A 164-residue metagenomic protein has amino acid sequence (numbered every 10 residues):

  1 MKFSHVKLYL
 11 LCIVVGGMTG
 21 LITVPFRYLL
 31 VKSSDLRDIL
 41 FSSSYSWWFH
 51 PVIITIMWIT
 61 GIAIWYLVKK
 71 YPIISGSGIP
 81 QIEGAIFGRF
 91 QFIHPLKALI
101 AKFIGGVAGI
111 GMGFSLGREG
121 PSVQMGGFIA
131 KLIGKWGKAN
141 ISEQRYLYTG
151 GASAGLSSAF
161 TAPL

Functional and structural regions predicted by a protein language model:
M1-L164: Alpha-helical transmembrane segments and immediately membrane-proximal extracytoplasmic
